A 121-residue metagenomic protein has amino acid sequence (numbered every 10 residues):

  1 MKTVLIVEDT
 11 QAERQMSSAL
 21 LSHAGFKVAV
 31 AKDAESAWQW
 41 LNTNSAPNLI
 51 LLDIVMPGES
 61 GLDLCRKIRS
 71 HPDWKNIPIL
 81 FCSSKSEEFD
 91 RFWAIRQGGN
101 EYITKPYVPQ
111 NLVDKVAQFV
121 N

Functional and structural regions predicted by a protein language model:
Q15-H23: Charged docking surfaces used in two-component/phosphorelay signaling
V30-L49: Acidic, metal-coordinating helix/loop segments flanking the phosphotransfer/catalytic sites of two-component signaling
M56, A94: Receiver (REC) domain active-site loop signature in two-component systems and cognate sites in sensor histidine kinases
P57, E87, P106: The feature encodes the CheY-like receiver
Y107-A117: C-terminal output helix
